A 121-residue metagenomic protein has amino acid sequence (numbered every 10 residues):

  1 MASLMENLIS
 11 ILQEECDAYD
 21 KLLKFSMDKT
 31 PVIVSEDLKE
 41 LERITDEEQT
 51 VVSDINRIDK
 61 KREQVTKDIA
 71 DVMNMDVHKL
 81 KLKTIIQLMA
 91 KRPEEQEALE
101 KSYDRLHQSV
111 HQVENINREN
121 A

Functional and structural regions predicted by a protein language model:
M1-I86, A90-K91: Extended, charge-rich alpha-helical scaffolding segments
L80-A121: Short terminal interaction segments
